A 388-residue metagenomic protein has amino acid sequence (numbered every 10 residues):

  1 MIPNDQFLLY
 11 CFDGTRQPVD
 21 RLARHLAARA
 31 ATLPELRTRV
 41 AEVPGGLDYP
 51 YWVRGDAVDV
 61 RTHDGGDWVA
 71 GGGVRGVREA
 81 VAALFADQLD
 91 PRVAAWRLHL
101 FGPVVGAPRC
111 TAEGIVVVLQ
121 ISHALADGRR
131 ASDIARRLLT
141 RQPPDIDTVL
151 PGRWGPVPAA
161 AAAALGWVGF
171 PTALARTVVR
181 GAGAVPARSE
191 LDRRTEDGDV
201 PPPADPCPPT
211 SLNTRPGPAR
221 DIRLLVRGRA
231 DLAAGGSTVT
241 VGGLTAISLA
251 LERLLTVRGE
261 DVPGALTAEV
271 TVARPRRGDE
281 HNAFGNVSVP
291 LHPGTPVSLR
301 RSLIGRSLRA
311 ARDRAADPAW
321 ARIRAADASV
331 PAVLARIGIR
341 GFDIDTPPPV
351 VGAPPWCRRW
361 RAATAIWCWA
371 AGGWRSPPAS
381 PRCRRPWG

Functional and structural regions predicted by a protein language model:
M1-I2, P347: Short secondary-structure boundary/capping segments within folded domains
I2-N4, G14: N-terminal ordered "arm"
L9-V19, A27-A31, T38-C383: Soluble acyl-CoA-dependent acyltransferase catalytic core bearing the H(X)4D motif
L22: His/Cys-centered metal/cofactor-coordination and adjacent catalytic loops
R384-G388: Extended, hydrophobic beta-loop-alpha segments that form or line the acyl/peptidyl-thioester binding and transfer paths
